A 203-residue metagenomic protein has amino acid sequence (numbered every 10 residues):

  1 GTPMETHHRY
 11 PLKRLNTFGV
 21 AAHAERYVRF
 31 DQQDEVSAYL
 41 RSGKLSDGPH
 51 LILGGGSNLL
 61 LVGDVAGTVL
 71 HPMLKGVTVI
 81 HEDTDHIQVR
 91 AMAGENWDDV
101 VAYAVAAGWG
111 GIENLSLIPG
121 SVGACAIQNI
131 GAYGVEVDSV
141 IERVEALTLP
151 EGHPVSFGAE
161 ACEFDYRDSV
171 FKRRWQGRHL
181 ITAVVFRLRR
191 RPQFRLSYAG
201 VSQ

Functional and structural regions predicted by a protein language model:
M4-E142, T148-P150: Anion-binding (especially nucleotide phosphate/pyrophosphate-binding) glycine-rich loop and adjoining beta-alpha core
H7-H8, K13-T17, L59, P154-Q203: Phosphate/pyrophosphate- and phosphate-bearing ligand-binding catalytic cores of soluble enzymes
